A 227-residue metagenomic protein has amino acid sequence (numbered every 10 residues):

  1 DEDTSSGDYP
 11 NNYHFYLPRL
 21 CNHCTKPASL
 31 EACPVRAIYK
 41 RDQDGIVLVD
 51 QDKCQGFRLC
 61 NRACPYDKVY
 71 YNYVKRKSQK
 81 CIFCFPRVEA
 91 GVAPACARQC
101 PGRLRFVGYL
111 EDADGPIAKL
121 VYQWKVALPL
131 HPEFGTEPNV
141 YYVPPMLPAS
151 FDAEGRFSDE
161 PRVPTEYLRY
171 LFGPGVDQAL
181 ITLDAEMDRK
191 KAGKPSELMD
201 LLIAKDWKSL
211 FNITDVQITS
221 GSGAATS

Functional and structural regions predicted by a protein language model:
D1, K26-K53, R58-R76, V92-D114 (+1 more regions): Iron-sulfur cluster-binding cysteine motifs and their immediate structural context in ferredoxin-like electron-transfer
D1-L20, R58-V69, R87-A95, Q123-L147: Short Fe-S-cluster ligation motifs
N22-C24: Extracytoplasmic Gram-positive cell-surface binding/anchoring modules and repeats
D52, C84-P86: Short strand-loop junctions, especially beta-strand C-caps/beta-turns that link beta-sheets to coils or alpha-helices
Q79-I82: Membrane-embedded catalytic interface detector for glycan/lipid assembly enzymes
A95-S227: Long, compositionally biased charged/polar accessory segments in the mid-to-C-terminal portions of proteins
